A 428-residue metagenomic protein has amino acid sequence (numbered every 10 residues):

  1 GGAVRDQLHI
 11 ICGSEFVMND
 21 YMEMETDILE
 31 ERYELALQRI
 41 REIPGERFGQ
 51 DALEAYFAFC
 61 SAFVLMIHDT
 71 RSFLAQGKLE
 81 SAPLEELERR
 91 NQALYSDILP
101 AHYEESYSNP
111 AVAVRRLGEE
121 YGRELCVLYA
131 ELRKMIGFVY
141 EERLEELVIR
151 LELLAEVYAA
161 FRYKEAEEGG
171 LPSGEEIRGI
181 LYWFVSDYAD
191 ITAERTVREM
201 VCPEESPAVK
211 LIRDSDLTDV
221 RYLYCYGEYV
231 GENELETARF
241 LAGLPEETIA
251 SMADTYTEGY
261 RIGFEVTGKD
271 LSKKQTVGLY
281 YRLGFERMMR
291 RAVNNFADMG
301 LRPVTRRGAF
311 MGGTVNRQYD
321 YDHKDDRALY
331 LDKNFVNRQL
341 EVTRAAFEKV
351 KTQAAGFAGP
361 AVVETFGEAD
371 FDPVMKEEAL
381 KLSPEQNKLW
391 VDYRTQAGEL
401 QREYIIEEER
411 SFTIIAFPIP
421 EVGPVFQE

Functional and structural regions predicted by a protein language model:
G1-F16: N-terminal amphipathic/basic-hydrophobic helices that include classical n-h-c signal peptides and signal-anchor
G13-E428: Active-site bordering "gate/hinge" segments that shape substrate access to catalytic or cofactor-binding pockets
